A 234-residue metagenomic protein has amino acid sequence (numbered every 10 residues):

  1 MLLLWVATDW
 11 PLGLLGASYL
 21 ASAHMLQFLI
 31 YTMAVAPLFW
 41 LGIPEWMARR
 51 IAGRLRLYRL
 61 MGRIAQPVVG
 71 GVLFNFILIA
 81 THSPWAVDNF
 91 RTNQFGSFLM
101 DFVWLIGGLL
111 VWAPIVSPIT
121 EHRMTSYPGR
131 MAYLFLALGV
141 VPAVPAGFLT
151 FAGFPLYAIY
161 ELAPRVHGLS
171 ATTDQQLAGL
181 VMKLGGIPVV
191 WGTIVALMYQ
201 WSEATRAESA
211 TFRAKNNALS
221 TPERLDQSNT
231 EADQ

Functional and structural regions predicted by a protein language model:
M1-Q234: Alpha-helical membrane segments of multi-pass proteins
